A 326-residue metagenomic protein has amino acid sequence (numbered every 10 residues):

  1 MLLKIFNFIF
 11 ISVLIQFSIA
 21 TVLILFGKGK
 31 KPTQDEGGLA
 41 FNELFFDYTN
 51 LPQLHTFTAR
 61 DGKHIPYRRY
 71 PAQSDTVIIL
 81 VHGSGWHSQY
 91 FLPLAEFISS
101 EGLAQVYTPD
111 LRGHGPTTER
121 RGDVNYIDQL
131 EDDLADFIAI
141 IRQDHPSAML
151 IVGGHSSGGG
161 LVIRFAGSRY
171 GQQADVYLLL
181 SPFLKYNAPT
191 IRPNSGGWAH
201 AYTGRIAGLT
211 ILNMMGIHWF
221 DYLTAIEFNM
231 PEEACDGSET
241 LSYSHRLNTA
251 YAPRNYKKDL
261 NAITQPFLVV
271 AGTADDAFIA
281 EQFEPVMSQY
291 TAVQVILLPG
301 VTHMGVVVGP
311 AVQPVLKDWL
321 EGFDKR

Functional and structural regions predicted by a protein language model:
L2-T58, R68: An N-terminal hydrophobic leader/cap segment in hydrolases
S84-E96, E281: The serine-hydrolase catalytic nucleophile loop
G85-S88, G115-M149: Catalytic nucleophile-loop/oxyanion-hole region of alpha/beta-hydrolase and closely related hydrolase-like folds
S99-E119: Conserved alpha/beta-hydrolase
L178-A188: Active-site nucleophile loop of the alpha/beta-hydrolase fold
I263, V269-A271: Short beta-strand/loop motif that positions the catalytic acidic residue of the alpha/beta-hydrolase fold
D276-Q282: Conserved alpha/beta-hydrolase "acid-adjacent" motif
V301-A311: Catalytic histidine-centered segment of alpha/beta-hydrolase-like enzymes
